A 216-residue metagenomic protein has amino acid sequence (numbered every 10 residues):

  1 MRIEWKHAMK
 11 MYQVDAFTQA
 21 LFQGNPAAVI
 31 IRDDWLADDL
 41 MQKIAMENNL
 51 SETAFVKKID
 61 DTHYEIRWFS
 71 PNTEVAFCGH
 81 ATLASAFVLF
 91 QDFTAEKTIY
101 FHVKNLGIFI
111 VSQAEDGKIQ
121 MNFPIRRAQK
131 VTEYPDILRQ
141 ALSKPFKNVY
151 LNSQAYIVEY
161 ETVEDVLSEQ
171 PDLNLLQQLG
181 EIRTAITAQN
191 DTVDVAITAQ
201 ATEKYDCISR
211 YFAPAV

Functional and structural regions predicted by a protein language model:
R2-F77, L83-V216: Active-site proximal loop and beta-alpha junction motif in alpha/beta enzyme cores
